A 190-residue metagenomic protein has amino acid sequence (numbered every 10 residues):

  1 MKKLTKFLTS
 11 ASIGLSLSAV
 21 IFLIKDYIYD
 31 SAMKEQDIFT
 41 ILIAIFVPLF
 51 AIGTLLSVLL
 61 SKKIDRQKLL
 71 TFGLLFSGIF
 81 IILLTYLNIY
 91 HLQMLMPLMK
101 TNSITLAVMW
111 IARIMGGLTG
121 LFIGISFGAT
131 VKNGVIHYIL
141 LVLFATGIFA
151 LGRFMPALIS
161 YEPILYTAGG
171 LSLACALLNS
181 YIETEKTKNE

Functional and structural regions predicted by a protein language model:
I41-F50, L141-F144, L171: Transmembrane alpha-helical segments of major facilitator superfamily
V47-L55, L121, A145-F149: Residue-level signature of mid-helix packing/kink "hotspots" within the transmembrane helices of 12-pass Major
G53-R66, P156: Helix-to-loop junctions at the C-terminal end of transmembrane segments in multipass secondary transporters
L75-T101: C-terminal ends and interior cores of transmembrane alpha-helices in multi-pass membrane transporters/permeases
L95-G124: Hydrophobic core of transmembrane alpha-helices in multi-pass small-molecule transporters, especially MFS/SLC-type
G152-G170: A membrane-interface helix-boundary motif in multi-pass transporters
G170-E190: Multi-pass alpha-helical transporter architecture, strongest for 12-TM Major Facilitator/SLC carriers used
